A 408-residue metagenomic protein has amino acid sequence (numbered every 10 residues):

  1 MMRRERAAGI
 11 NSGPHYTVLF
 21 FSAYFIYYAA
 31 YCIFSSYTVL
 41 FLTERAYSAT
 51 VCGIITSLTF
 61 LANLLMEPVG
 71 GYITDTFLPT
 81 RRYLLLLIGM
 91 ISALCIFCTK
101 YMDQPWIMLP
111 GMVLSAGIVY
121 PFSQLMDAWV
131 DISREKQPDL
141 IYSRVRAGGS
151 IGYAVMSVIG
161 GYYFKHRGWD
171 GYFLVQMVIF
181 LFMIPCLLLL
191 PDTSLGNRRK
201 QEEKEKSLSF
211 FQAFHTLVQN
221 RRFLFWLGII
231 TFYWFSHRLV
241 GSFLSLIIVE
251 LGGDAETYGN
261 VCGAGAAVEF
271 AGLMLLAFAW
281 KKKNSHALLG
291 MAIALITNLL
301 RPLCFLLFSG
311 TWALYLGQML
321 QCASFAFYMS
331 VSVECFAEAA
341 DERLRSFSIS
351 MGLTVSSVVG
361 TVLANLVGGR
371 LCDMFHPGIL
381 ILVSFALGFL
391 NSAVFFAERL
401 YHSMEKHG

Functional and structural regions predicted by a protein language model:
M2-P14, P191-L227: Juxtamembrane intracellular "pre-TM" segments in multi-pass secondary transporters
R6-N63, R222-V261, M329: Helix-loop boundary and gating motifs at the non-cytosolic
F25, P105-S123, T231, A313-F327: Hydrophobic core of transmembrane alpha-helices in multi-pass small-molecule transporters, especially MFS/SLC-type
M66-P79, F164, G272-H286, C372-D373: Helix-to-loop junctions at the C-terminal end of transmembrane segments in multipass secondary transporters
R82-F97, L288-C304, F385: Structural signature of the two symmetry-related core transmembrane helices
V113-G148: Cytoplasmic helix-loop-helix junction between adjacent transmembrane helices in 12-TM secondary transporters
Y162-I179, V367-G388: A membrane-interface helix-boundary motif in multi-pass transporters
R343-M374: A late C-terminal transmembrane helix in Major Facilitator Superfamily
